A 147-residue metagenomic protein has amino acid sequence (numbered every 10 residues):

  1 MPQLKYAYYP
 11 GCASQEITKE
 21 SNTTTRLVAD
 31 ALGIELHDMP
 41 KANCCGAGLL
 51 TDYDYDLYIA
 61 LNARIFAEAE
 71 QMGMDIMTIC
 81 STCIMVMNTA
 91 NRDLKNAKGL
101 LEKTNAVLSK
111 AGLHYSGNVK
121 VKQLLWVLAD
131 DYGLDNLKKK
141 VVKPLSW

Functional and structural regions predicted by a protein language model:
M1-W147: Iron-sulfur cluster-binding electron-transfer modules in prokaryotic oxidoreductases
